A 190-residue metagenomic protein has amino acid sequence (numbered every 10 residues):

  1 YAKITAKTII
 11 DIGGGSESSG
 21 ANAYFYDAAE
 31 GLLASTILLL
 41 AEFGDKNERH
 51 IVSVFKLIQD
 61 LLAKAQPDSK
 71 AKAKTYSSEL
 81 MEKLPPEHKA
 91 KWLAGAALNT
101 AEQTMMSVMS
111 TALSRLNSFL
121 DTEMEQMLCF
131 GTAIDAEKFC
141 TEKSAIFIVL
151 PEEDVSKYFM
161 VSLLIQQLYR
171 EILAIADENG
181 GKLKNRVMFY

Functional and structural regions predicted by a protein language model:
Y1-Y190: P-loop NTPase motor domains
